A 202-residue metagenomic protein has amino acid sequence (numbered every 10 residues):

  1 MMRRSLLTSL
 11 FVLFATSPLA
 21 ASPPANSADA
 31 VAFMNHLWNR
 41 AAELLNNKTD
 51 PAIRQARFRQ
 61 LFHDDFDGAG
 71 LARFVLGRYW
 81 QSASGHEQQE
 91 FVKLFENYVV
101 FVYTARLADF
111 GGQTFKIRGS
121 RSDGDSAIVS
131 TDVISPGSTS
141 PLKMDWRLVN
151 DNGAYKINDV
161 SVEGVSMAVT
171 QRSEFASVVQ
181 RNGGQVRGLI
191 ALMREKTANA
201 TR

Functional and structural regions predicted by a protein language model:
M2-F11: N-terminal export leaders
V12-S22: Hydrophobic h-region of N-terminal signal peptides that target proteins for export in Gram-negative bacteria
A20-D29, T139, V186, E195-R202: Compositionally biased, proline/threonine/alanine/serine-rich low-complexity intrinsically disordered stretches
S27-Y103: Early exported N-terminus immediately downstream of N-terminal targeting peptides
F95, G119-R121, D132-S135, W146-L148 (+1 more regions): A mature extracytoplasmic/lumenal domain signature
V100-L142, L192-R202: Surface-exposed, charged secondary-structure patches
P141-V169: Short beta-strand edge/turn micro-motifs at domain boundaries
D159-R202: Low-complexity, intrinsically disordered terminal/linker segments enriched in charged and Gly/Pro repeats
